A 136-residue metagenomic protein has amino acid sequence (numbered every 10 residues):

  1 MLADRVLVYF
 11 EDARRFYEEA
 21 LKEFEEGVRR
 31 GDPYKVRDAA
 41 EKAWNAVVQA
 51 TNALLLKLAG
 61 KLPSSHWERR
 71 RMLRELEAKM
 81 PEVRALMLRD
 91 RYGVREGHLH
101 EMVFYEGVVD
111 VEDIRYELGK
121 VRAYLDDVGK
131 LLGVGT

Functional and structural regions predicted by a protein language model:
M1-Y34: Charged alpha-helical initiation segments
R5, G31, K35-A39, E106-V109 (+1 more regions): Non-transmembrane, amphipathic alpha-helical segments
D12-E19, K42-N45, Y116, K120-D127: Charged, amphipathic alpha-helical oligomerization/scaffolding segments
E19, Y34-R37, E41, N45 (+2 more regions): Residue-level recognition of hydrophobic positions within alpha-helical transmembrane segments
E25, D32, T51, L58-A59 (+1 more regions): Short linear functional motifs in flexible/disordered or boundary regions
V36-G60: Hydrophobic alpha-helical packing segments in soluble, helical-rich domains
L55-T136: Long, charged low-complexity segments
